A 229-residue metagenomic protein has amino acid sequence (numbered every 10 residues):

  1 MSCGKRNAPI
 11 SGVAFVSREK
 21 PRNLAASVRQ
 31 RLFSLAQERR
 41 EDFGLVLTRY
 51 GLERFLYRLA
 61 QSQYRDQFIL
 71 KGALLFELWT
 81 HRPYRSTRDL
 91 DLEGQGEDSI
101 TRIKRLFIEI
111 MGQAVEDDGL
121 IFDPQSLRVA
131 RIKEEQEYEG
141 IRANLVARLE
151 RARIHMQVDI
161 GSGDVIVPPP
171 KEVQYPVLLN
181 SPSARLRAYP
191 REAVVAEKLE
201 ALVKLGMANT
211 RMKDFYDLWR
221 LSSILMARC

Functional and structural regions predicted by a protein language model:
C3-C229: Compositionally biased terminal segments of proteins
